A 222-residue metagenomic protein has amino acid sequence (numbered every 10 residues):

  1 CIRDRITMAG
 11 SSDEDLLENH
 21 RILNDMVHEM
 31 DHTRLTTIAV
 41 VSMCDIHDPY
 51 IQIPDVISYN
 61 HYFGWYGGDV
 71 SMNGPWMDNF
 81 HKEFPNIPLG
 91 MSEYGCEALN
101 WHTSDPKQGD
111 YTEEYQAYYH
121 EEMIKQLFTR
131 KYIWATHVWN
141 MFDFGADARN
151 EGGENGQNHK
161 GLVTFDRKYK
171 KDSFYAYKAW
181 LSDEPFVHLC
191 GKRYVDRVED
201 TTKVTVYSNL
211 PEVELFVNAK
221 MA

Functional and structural regions predicted by a protein language model:
R3-A222: Extended substrate-binding grooves/exosites of carbohydrate-active enzymes
